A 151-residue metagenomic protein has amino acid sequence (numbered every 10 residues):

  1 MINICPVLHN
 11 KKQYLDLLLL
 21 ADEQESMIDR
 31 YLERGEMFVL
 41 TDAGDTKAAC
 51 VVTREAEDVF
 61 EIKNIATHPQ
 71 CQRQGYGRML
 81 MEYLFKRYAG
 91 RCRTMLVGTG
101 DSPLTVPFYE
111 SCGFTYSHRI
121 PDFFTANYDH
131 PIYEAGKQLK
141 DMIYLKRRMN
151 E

Functional and structural regions predicted by a protein language model:
M1-N10, I143, M149-E151: Conserved N-terminal entry element of GNAT/NAT acetyltransferase domains
C5-N64, H68: Acetyl-CoA-dependent GNAT
G35, L139-L145: Short hydrophobic/aromatic beta-strand or adjacent loop that forms the aromatic wall/cage of a ligand/substrate-binding
I65-Q72, G100: A short, internal acetyl-CoA/4′-phosphopantetheine-binding micro-motif in the GNAT/acyltransferase core
C71, G75-Y83: Conserved acetyl-CoA pyrophosphate-binding loop and the N-cap/start of the following alpha-helix in GNAT-like
Y88-D101: Conserved GNAT acetyl-CoA-binding A-motif
L96-G98, E110, T115-G136: Conserved catalytic-core motifs of GNAT/GCN5-like acyltransferases
